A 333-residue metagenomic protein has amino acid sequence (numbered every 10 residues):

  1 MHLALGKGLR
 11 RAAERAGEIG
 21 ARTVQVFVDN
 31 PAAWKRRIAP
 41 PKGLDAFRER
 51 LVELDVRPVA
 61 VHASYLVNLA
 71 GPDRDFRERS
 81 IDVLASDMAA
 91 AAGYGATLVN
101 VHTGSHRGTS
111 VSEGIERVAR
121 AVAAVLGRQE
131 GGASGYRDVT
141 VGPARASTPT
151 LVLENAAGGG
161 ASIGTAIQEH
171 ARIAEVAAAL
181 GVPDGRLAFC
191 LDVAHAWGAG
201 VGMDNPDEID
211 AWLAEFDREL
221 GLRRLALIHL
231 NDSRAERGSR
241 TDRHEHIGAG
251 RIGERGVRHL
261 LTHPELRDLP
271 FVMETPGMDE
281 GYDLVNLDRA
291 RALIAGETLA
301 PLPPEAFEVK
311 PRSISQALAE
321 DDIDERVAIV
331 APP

Functional and structural regions predicted by a protein language model:
M1-A63, V67, G71-S86, R137 (+1 more regions): N-terminal pre-domain/capping segments
H2-G6, D29-P31, S64-L66, G104-H106 (+4 more regions): Active-site beta-loop-alpha junctions enriched in small/polar residues
L9, L44, S80, L84 (+7 more regions): Aromatic/hydrophobic pocket-lining residues that form the small-molecule binding cavity in soluble enzyme cores
A16, H62, S80, A91 (+5 more regions): Conserved, mostly hydrophobic/aromatic
G20-R22, E53-V59, Y94-T97, G131 (+4 more regions): Short, well-ordered coil/turn segments that N-cap beta-strands
P41-V61, V118-E130, I173-A179, I252-H263: Alpha-helix-loop-beta-strand connector modules within alpha/beta enzyme cores
L69-A188: Active-site acidic/histidine proton-transfer and metal-coordination neighborhood in alpha/beta enzyme cores
G135-V139, A171-P333: Histidine-acidic metal/acid-base catalytic patches
